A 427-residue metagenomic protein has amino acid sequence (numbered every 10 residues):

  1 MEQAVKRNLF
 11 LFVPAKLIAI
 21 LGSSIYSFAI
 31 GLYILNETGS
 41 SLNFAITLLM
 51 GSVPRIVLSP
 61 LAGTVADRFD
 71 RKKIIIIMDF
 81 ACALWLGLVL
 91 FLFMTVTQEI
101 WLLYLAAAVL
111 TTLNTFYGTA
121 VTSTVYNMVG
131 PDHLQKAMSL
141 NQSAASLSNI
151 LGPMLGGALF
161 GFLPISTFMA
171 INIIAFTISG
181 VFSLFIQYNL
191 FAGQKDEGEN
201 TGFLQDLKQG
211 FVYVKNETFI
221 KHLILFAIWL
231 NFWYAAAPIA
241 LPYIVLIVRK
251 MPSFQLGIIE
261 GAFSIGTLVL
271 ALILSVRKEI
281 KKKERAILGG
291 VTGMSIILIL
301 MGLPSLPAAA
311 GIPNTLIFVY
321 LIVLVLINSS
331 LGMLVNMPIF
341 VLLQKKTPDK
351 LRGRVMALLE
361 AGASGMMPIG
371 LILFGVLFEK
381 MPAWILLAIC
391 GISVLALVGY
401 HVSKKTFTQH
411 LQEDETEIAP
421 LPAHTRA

Functional and structural regions predicted by a protein language model:
M1-L9, N189-L225, P420-T425: Juxtamembrane intracellular "pre-TM" segments in multi-pass secondary transporters
L9, S41, R71, I100 (+7 more regions): Membrane-helix interface/capping residues of multi-pass secondary transporters
F10-S27, G51-T64, D70-W85, L102-G161 (+10 more regions): Substrate-agnostic recognition of the 12-TM MFS/MFS-like secondary transporter fold
F28-S41, I239-F254: Short amphipathic helix-loop junctions that connect adjacent transmembrane helices in Major Facilitator Superfamily/SLC
G31-E37, L90-T95, L151-I173, I247-V248 (+1 more regions): Transmembrane alpha-helix termini and helix-breaking/packing motifs in multi-pass membrane transporters
T38, D70, L92-F93, P304-S305: Helix-breaking motifs and short loop linkers at transmembrane-helix boundaries and internal kinks in secondary membrane
I74, L88, K208, K215 (+2 more regions): C-terminal transmembrane bundle of multi-pass solute transporters/carriers
S123, N127, M169-N200, I280 (+1 more regions): Helix-loop junctions on the cytosolic side of multi-pass membrane transporters, especially the intracellular loop
